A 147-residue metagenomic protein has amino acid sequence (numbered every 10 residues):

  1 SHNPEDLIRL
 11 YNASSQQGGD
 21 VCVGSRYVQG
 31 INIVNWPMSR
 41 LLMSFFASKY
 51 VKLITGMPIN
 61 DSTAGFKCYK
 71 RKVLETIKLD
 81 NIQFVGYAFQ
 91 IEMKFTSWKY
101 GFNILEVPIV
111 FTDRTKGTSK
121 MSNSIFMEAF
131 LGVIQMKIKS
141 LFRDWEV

Functional and structural regions predicted by a protein language model:
S1: Acidic metal-phosphate-binding loop of nucleotide-sugar-dependent transferases
P4-Y87, R114-A129: Acceptor/aglycone-binding surface of glycosyltransferases and processive sugar-polymer synthases
E5, Q16, K72-V73, G101 (+1 more regions): Terminal low-complexity segments of carbohydrate-biosynthetic enzymes
C22-G24, D61-S62, E106, F142 (+1 more regions): Short, hydrophobic secondary-structure boundary micro-motifs
C22-G24, S48-K52, F95-S97, I104 (+1 more regions): Short, surface-exposed, polar/charged, turn-prone segments marking secondary-structure boundaries
M57-P58, N81-V85, K94-T112: Catalytic donor-sugar/metal-binding loop of nucleotide-sugar-dependent glycosyltransferases
I91: Change "...and in nucleic-acid phosphodiester-cleaving endonucleases..." to "...and in nucleic-acid processing enzymes
L105-T115, F126-K139: Short, highly charged low-complexity linear segments
